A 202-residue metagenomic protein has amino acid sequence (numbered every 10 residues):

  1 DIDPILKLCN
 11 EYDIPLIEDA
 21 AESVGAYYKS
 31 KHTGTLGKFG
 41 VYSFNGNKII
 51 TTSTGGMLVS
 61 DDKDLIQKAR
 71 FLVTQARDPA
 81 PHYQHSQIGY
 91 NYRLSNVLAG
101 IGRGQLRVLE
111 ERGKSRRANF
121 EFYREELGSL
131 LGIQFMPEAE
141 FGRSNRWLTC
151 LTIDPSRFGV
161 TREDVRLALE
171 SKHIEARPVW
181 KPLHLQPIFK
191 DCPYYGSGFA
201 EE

Functional and structural regions predicted by a protein language model:
I2-K7, E11, Y27, K63-E202: PLP-dependent aminotransferase class I/II
D13-I14, M57: Residue-level marker of motif borders
L16-E18, Y42, S60, P178: Hydrophobic residues in well-ordered beta-strands that form the structural core
E18-T52, P81-S86: Conserved active-site segment immediately N-terminal to the catalytic lysine that forms the internal aldimine
A20, N45-G46, D61, G102-Q105: A secondary-structure boundary/capping signal
S30, G56, E202: Conserved phosphate-binding and hydrolysis motifs of nucleotide-dependent enzymes
T35-V73, N96: Active-site PLP attachment segment
